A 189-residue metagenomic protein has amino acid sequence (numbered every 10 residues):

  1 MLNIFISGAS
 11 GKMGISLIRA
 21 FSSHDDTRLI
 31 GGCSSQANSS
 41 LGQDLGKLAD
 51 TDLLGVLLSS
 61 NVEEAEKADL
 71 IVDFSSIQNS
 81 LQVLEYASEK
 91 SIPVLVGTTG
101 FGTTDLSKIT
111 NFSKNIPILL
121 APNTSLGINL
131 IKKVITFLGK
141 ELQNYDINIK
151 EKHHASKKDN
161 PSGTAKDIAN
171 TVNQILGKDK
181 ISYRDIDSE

Functional and structural regions predicted by a protein language model:
L2: Nucleotide donor/acceptor-binding cores
F5-A65, Q143-E189: C-terminal substrate-binding/catalytic lobe of Rossmann-fold NAD(P)-dependent oxidoreductases
R28, L57, P93, P117-L119: Proline-centered loop/turn at the N-terminus of a beta-strand
A68: An anion/phosphate-binding loop that grips the pyrophosphate of nucleotide cofactors and donors
I71-V72: N-terminal Rossmann-like NAD(P) cofactor-binding module of classical short-chain dehydrogenase/reductase
S75-S76: Short glycine-/small-residue-rich Rossmann-like dinucleotide-binding loops
V83-K90, G97-L120, L126-N129, V134-F137: Rossmann-fold NAD(P)-binding glycine/threonine-rich loop
